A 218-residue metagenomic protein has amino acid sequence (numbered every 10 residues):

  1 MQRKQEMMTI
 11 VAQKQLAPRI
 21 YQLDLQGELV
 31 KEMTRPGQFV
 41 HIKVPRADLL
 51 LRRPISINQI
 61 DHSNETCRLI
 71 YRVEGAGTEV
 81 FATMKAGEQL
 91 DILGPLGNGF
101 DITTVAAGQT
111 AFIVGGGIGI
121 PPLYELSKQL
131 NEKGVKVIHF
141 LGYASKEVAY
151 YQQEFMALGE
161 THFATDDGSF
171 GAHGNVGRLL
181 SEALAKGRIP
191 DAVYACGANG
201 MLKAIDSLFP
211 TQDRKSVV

Functional and structural regions predicted by a protein language model:
Q2-E88: Ferredoxin-reductase
A12, Q59, F163-T165, V218: Structural signal for conserved beta-strand scaffold positions within catalytic alpha/beta enzyme cores
E28, V217-V218: Polar low-complexity intrinsically disordered regions
A76-S216: FNR/FR-type flavoprotein reductase catalytic core
